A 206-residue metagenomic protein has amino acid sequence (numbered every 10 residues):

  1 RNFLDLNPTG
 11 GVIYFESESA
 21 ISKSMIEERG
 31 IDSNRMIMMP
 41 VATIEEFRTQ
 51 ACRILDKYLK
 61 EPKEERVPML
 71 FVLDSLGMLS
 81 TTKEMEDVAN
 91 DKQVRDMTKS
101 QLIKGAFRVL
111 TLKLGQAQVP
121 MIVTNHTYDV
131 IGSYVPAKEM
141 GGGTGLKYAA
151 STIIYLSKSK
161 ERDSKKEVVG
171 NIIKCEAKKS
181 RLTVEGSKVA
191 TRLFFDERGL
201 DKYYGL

Functional and structural regions predicted by a protein language model:
R1-L6: Walker A/P-loop NTP-binding motif
N7-G105: Conserved inter-motif catalytic segment of the P-loop NTP-binding fold
D96-G205: Phosphate-binding/switch region of NTP-binding enzymes
